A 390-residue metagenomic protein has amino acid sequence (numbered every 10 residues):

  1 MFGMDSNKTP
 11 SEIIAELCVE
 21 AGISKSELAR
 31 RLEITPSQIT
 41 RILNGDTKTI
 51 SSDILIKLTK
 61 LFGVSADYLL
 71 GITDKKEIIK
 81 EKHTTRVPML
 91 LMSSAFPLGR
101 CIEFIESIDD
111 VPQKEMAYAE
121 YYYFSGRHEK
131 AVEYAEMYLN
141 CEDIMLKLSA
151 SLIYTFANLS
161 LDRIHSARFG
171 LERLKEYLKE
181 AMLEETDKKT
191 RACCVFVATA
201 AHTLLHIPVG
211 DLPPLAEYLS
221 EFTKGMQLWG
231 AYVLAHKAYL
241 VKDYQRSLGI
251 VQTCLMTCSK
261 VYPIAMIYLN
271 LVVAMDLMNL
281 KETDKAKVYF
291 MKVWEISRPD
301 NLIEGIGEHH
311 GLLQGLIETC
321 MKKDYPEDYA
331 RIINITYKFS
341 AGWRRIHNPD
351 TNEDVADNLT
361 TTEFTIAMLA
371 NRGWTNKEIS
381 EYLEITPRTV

Functional and structural regions predicted by a protein language model:
M1-G3, R41, G71-R86: Short, charged recognition helix plus adjacent turn of helix-turn-helix-like nucleic-acid-binding domains
M1-S24, R31: A short, Lys/Arg-rich alpha-helix, primarily the initiator
E33-I50, G71: Recognition helix of helix-turn-helix/homeodomain-like DNA-binding domains that insert into the DNA major groove
D53-Y68: DNA major-groove recognition helix of helix-turn-helix/homeodomain DNA-binding modules
E81-V87, Q113-R127, L148-I164, K189-I207 (+3 more regions): Tandem amphipathic alpha-helical repeat scaffolds
T84-I102, E120-E136, S160-Y177, A200-L215 (+2 more regions): Helix-turn-helix repeat elements of alpha-solenoid scaffolds
I102-D110, E136-K147, R173-K188, P214-Q227 (+2 more regions): Solenoid-like repeat scaffolds
H347-V390: Helix-turn-helix DNA-binding segment
